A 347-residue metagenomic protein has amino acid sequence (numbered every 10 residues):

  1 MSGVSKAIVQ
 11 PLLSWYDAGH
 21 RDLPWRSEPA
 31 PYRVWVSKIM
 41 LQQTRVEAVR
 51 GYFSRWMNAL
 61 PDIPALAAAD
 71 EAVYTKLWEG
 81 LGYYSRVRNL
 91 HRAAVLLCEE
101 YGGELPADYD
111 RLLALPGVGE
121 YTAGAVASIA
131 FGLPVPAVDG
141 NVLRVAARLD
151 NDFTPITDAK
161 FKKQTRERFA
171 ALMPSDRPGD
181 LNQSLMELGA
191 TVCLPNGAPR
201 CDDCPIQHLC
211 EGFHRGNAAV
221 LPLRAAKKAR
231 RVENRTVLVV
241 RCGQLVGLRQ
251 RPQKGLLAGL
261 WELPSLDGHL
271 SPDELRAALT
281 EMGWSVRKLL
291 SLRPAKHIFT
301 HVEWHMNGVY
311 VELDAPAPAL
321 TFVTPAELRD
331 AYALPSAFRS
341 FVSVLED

Functional and structural regions predicted by a protein language model:
M1-D22, S27, A190-D347: Intrinsically disordered, low-complexity, charged terminal extensions of DNA damage-control enzymes
G3-V4, V9-D202, I206-A219, S285: Catalytic cores of DNA base-excision repair glycosylases
